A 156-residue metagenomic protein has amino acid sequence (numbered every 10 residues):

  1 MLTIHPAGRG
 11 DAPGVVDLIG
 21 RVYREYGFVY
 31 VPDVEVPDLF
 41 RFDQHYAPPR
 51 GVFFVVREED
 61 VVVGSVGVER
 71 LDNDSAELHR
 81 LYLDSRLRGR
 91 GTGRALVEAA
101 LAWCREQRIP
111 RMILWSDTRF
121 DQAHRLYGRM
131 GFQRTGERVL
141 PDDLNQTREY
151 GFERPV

Functional and structural regions predicted by a protein language model:
L2, P6-H79, D84-R86, V97-A99 (+3 more regions): Acetyl-CoA-dependent GNAT
I4, G89, I113-S116: Conserved SAM-binding loop
F40, P110-V156: C-terminal "cap" of GNAT-fold acetyltransferases
V68, L87, Y127-G131: Short, contiguous hydrophobic alpha-helices characteristic of membrane insertion segments
D84-R90, T118-R119: Active-site acidic-Proline motif in GNAT/NAT acetyltransferases
R90, E106-P110: Short coil/turn segments at alpha/beta junctions that flank glycine-rich nucleotide-binding fingerprints
